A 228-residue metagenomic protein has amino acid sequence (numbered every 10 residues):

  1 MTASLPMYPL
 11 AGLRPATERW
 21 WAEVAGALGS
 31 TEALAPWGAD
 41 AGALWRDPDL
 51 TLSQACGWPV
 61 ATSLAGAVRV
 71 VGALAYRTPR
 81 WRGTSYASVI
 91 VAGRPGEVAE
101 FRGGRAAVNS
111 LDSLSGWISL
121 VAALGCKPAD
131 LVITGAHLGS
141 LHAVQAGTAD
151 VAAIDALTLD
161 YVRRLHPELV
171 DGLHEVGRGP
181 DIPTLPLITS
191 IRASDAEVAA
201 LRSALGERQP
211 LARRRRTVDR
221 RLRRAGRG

Functional and structural regions predicted by a protein language model:
M1-S85, P210-G228: N-terminal hydrophobic or amphipathic helices and topogenic motifs
T2, G72-L74, R80-V89, P167-L205 (+1 more regions): Periplasmic-binding protein-like
A3-E23, R82-L141, L211-G228: Bilobed "Venus flytrap"/periplasmic-binding protein-like clamshell domains and structurally analogous long
T31-A39, T51-L52, K127-H137, V176: Short beta-strand-to-loop elements that line the ligand-binding cleft of bilobed periplasmic-binding protein-like
W45, F101, A143-Q145: Hydrophobic residues within well-ordered alpha-helices
P48-D49, V68, G103, P128-A129 (+1 more regions): Local beta-strand N-terminus motif with an aromatic residue
A55-A65, Q145, D150-V170: A ligand-binding cleft/hinge motif common to bilobed small-molecule-binding domains
G116-V121, H142-A143, I154, R163-L165 (+1 more regions): A short secondary-structure junction signal
